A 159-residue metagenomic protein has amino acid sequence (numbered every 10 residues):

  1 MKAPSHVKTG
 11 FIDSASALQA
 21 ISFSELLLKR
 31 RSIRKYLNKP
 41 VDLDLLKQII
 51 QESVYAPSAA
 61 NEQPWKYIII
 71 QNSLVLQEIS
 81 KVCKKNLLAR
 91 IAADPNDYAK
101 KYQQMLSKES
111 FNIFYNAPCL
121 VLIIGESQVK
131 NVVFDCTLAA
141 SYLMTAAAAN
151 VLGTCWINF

Functional and structural regions predicted by a protein language model:
M1-K47: Specificity-determining recognition surfaces
R30-R34, V54, L76: Short, cationic motifs built from Arg/Lys/His that form the positively charged side of catalytic pockets
L46-V54: A structural motif
I50, F111, M144: Short glycine-/small-residue-rich flexible loop motifs, especially phosphate/cofactor-binding loops
S53, V121-F159: Small-aliphatic-rich amphipathic alpha-helix that forms the alpha element of a beta-alpha
V54-N61: Glycine-rich phosphate/pyrophosphate-binding beta-alpha loops
E62-C136: Glycine/small-residue-rich phosphate/adenosyl-binding loop
